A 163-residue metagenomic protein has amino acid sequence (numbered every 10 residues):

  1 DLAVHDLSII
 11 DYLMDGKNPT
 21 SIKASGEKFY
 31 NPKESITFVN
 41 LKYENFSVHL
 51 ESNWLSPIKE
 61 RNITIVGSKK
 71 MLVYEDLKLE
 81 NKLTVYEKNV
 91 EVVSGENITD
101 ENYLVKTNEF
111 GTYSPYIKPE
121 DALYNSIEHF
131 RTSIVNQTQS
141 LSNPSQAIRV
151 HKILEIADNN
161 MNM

Functional and structural regions predicted by a protein language model:
D1-I58, T64, L77-K78, S145-I148: Rossmann-like dinucleotide-binding domain that binds NAD(P)(H)
V4, N97-I98, I117-N125: Alpha-helix N-cap/helix-start motif at coil-to-helix transitions, marked by capping-box chemistry
M14-D15, K88, N162: A generic structural signal for secondary-structure junctions that act as hinges or helix/strand caps at the edges
K42, V66, T84-K88: A generic structural motif
V73-K106: Mobile, glycine-enriched helix-loop/loop "lid" segments at the mouths of ligand-binding/catalytic clefts that gate
N108-P115: Short glycine/proline- and acidic residue-enriched helix-loop micro-motifs that form flexible lids or anion-recognition
P115, A122-M163: C-terminal helix-rich "cap/oligomerization" subdomain common to oxidoreductases
